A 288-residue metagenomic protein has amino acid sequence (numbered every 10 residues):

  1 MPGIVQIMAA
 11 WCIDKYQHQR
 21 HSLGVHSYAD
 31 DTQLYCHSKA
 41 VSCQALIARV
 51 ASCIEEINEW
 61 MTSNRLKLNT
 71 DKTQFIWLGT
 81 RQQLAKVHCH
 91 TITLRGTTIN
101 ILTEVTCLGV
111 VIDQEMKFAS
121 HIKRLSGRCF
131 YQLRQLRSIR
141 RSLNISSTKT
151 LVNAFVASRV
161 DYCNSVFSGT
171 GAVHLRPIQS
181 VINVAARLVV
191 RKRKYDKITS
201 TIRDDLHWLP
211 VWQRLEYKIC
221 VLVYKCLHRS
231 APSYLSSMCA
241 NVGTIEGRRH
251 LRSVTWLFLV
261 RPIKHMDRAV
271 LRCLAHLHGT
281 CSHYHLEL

Functional and structural regions predicted by a protein language model:
M1-L288: Hydrophobic/basic alpha-helical segments
